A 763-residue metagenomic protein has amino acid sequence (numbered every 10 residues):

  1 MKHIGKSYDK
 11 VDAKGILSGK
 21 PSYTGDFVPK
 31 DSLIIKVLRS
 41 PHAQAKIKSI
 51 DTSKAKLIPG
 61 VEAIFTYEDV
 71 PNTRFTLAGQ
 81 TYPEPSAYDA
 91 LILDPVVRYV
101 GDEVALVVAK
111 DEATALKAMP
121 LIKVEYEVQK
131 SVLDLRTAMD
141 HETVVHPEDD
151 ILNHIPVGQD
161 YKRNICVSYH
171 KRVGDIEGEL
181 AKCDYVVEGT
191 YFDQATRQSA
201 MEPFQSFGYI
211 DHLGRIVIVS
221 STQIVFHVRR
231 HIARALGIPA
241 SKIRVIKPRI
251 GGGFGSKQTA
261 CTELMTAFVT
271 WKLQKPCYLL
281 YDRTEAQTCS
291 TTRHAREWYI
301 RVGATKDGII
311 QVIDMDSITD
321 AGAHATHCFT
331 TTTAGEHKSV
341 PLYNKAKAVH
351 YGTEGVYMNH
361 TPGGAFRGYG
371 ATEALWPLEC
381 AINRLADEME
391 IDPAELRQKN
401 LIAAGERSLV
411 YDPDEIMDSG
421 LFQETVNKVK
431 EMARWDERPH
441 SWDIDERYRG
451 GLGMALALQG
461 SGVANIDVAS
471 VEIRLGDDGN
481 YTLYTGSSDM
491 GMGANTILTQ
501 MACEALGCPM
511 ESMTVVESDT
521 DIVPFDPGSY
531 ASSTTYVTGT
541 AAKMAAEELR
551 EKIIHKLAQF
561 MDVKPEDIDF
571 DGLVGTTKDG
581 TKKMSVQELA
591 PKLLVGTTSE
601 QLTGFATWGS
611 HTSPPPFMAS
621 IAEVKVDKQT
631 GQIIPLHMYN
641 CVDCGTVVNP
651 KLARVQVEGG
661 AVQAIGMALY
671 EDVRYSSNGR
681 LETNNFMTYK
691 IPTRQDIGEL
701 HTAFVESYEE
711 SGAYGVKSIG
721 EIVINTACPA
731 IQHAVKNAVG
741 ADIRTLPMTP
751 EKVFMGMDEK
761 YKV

Functional and structural regions predicted by a protein language model:
M1-G158, V186, K272: Flexible, low-hydrophobicity surface segments
K6, D12-S18, Y82, A87 (+5 more regions): Glycine-rich loop/linker segments at domain edges
Y67-E68, G237-K242, K272-C277, K306 (+3 more regions): C-terminal catalytic domains of large/alpha subunits in multi-subunit enzymes
R74-G79, A118-L121, S199, R229-H231 (+12 more regions): Short acidic, glycine/serine/threonine-rich loops at helix termini
P95-V96, P239-K247, W271-D282, A286-C289: Conserved catalytic cysteine-centered active-site region of acyl-thioester-dependent Claisen-condensing enzymes
V145-L236, L401-N480, S610, E682-D696 (+1 more regions): Helix-loop-helix junctions that connect adjacent transmembrane helices in secondary transporters/permeases, recognized
R230, G251-Q274, Y278-L279, A494-A502: Thiamine diphosphate
S461-V523, V537-T538: Catalytic phosphate/nucleotide-handling subdomain of diverse soluble enzymes
